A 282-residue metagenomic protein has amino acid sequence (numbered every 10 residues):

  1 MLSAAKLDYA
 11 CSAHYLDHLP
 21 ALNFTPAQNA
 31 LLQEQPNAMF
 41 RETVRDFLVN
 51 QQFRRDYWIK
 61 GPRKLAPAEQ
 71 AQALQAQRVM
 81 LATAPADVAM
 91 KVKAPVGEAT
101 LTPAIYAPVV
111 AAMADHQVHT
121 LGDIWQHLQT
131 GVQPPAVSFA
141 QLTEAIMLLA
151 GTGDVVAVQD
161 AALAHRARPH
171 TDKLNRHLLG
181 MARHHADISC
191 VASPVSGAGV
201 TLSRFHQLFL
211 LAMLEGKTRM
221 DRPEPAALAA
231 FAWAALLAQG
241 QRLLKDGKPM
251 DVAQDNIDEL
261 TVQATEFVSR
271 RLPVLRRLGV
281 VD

Functional and structural regions predicted by a protein language model:
M1-D282: Rossmann-like AdoMet/SAM-dependent catalytic core
